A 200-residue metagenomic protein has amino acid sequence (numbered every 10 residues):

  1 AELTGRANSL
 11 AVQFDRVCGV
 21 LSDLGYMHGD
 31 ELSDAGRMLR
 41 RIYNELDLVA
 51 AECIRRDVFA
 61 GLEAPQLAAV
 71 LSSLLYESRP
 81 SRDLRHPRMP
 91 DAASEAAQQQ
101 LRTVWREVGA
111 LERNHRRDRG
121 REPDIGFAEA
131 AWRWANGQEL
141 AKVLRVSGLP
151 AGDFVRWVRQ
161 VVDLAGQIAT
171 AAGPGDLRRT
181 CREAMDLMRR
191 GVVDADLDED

Functional and structural regions predicted by a protein language model:
A1-D200: Non-catalytic terminal extensions of ATP-dependent helicases
